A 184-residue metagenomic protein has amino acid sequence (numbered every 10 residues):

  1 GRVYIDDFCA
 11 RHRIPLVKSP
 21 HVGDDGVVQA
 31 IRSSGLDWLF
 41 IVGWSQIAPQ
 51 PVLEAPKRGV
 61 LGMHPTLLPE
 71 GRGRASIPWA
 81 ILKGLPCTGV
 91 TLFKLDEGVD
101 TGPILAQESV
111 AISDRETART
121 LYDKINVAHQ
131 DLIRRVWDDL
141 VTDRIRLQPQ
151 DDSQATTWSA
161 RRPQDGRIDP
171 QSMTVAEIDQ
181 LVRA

Functional and structural regions predicted by a protein language model:
G1-A184: One-carbon transfer enzymes
